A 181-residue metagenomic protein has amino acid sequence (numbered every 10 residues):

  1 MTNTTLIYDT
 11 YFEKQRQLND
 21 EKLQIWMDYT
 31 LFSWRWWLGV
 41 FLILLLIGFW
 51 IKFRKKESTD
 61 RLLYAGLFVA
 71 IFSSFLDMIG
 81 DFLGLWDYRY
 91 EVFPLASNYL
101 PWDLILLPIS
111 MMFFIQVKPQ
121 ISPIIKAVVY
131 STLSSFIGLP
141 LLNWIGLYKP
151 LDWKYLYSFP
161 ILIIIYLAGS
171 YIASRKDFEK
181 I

Functional and structural regions predicted by a protein language model:
M1-I181: Aromatic-rich, lipid-facing transmembrane alpha helices and their immediate juxtamembrane interface loops in integral
